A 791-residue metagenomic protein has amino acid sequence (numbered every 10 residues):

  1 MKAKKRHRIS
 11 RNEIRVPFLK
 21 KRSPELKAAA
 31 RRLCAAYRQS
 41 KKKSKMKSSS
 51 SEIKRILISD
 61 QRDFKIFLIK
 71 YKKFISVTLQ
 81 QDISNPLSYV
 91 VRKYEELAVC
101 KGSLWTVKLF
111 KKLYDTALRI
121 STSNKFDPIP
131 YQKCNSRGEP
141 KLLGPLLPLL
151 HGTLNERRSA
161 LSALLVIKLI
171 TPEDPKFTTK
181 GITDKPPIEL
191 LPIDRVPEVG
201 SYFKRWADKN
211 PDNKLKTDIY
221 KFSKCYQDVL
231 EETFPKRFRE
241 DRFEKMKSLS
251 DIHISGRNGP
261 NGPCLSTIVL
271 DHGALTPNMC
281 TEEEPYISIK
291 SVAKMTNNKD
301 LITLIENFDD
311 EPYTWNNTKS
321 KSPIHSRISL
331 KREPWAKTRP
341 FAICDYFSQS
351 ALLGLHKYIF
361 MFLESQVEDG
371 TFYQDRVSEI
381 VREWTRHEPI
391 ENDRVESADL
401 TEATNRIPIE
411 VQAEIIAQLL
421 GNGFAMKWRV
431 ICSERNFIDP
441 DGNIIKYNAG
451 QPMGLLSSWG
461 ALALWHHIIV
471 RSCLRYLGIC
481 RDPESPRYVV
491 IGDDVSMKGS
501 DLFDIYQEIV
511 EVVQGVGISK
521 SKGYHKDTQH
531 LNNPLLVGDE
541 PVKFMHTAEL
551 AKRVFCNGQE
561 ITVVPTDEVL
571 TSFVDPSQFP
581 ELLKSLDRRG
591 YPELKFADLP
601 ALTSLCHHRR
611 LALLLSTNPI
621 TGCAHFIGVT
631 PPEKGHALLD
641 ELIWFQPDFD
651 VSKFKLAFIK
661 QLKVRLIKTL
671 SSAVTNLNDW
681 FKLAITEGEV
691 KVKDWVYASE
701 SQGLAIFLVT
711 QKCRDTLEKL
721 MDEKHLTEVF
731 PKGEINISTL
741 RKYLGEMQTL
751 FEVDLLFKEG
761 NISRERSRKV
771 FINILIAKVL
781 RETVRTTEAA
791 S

Functional and structural regions predicted by a protein language model:
K2-L330, W335-T338, P580-S791: C-terminal, non-catalytic extensions of nucleic-acid polymerases
L33-A36, A160-I170, K176-D184, F347-L363 (+4 more regions): Short, Φ-rich (hydrophobic/aromatic) sequence segments
K236-F243, F362-F372, G423-M426: Short secondary-structure capping/junction motifs at helix and strand boundaries
A336-N405, W465, R471: Active-site-proximal segment of RNA-dependent polymerases
S365-F372, E396, L400, R406-I416 (+6 more regions): Catalytic nucleotidyltransferase
W384, T571-D587: Short, cationic low-complexity segments
E388-I491, V495-V516, K522-T528, E540-F555 (+5 more regions): Conserved polymerase palm-domain catalytic core
N532-N533: Accessory, usually C-terminal, subdomains that scaffold auxiliary metal cofactors
